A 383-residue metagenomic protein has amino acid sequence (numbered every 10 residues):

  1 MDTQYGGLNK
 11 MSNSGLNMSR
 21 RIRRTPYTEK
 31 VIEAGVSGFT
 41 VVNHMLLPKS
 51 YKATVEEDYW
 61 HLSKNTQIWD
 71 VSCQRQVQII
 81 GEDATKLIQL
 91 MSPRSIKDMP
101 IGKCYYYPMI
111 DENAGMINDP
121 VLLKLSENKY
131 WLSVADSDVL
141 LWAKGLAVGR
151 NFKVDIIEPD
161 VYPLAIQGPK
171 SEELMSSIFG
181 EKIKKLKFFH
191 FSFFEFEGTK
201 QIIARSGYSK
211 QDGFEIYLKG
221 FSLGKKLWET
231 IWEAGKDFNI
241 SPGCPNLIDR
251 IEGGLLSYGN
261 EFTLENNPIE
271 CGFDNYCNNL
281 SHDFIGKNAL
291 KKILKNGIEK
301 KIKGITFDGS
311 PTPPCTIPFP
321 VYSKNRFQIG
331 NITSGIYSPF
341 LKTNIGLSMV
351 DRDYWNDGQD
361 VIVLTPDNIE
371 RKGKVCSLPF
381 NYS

Functional and structural regions predicted by a protein language model:
M1-Y107, G115: Acidic, proline/glycine-enriched N-terminal capping motif
D2-N43, L47-S50, L123-S383: Conserved, structured C-terminal
E82-M116, S171-T199: Internal amphipathic helical hairpin motif
